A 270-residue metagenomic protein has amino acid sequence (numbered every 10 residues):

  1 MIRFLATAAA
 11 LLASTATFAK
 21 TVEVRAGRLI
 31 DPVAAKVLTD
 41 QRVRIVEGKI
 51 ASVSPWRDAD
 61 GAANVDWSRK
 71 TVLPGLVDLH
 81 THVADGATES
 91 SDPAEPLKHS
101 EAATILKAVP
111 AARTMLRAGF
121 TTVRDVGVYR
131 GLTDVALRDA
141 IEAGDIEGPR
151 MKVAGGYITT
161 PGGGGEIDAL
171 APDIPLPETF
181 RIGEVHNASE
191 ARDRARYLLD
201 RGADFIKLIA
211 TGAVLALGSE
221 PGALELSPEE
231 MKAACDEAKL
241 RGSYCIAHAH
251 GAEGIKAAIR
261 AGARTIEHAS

Functional and structural regions predicted by a protein language model:
M1-A8: Bacterial N-terminal signal peptides that target proteins for export
S14-A16: N-terminal signal peptide c-region/cleavage motif recognized by signal peptidases
L29, V33-L73, E95: Histidine-rich, glycine-flanked metal-binding segment
W67-D139, A143-D145, P161-G162, E229 (+2 more regions): Metal-associated gating/positioning segment near the N- to mid-region
G75-T81, V123-R124, M151-G155, I206-L208 (+2 more regions): Hydrophobic faces of well-ordered beta-strands that scaffold small-molecule active sites in alpha/beta enzyme cores
P93-L106, A171, P175-D193, Y244-I246: Active-site mouth loops of central-metabolism enzymes
P161-G162, I209-S270: Active-site core of metal-dependent hydrolases
